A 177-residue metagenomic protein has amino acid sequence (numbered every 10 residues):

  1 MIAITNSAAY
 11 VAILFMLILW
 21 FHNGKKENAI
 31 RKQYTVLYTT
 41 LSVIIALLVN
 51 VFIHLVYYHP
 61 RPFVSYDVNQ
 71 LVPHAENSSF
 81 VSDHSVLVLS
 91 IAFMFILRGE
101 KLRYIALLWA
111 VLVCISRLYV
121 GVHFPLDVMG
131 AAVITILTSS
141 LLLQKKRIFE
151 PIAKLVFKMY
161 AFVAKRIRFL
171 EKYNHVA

Functional and structural regions predicted by a protein language model:
M1-A75, L87-I96, K101-L108, V113: Hydrophobic alpha-helical bundle signature of multipass membrane enzymes
H74-V176: Membrane-embedded catalytic cores of phosphoryl/pyrophosphoryl-handling enzymes
